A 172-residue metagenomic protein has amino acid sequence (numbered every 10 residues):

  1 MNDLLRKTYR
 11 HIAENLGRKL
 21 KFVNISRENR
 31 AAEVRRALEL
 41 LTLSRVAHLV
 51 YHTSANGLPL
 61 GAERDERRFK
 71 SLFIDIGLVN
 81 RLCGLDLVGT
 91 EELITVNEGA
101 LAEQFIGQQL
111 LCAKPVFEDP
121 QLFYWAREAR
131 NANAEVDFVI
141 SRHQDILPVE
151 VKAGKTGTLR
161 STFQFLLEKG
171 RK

Functional and structural regions predicted by a protein language model:
M1-L43: Conserved helicase/translocase motor-coupling segment
R36-K172: A cross-kingdom feature that marks ATP-driven nucleic-acid transaction machinery
